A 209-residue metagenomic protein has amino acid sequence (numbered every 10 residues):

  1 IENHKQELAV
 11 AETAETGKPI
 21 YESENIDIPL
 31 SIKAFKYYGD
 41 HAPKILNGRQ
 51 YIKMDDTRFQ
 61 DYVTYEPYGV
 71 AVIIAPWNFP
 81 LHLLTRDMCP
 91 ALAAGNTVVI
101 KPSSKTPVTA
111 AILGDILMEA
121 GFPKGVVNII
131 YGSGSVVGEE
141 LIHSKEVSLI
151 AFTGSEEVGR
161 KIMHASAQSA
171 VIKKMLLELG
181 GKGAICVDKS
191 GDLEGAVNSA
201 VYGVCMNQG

Functional and structural regions predicted by a protein language model:
I1-F59: N-terminal Rossmann-like NAD(P)+-binding subdomain of aldehyde/semialdehyde dehydrogenases
E12, F35, G95, V127 (+2 more regions): Residue-level signal for inorganic ion chemistry
F35, A110-L113, L141, I162: Hydrophobic packing residues within well-ordered alpha-helices of enzyme cores
Y51-K124, E194: Conserved small-residue-rich beta-alpha loop and adjacent elements that most often cradle the phosphate/pyrophosphate
Q60-D61, N128-S148: A structured beta-alpha segment of the ubiquitous adenosine-cofactor-binding alpha/beta core
N96, K101-S103, Y131, T153 (+1 more regions): Short beta->alpha connector loops at strand-helix junctions that form conserved, small/polar/Pro-enriched
G132-S135, F152-K161: Adenylate-forming
E157-G209: ALDH superfamily catalytic-core signature
